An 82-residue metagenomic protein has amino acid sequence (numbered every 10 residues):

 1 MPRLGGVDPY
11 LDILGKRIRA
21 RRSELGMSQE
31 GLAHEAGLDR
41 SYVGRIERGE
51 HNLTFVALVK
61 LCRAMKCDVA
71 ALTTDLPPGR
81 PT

Functional and structural regions predicted by a protein language model:
P2, R63, T73-T82: Short, charged recognition helix plus adjacent turn of helix-turn-helix-like nucleic-acid-binding domains
P2-E24: A short, Lys/Arg-rich alpha-helix, primarily the initiator
K16, R40, F55-V59: Short alpha-helical elements of helix-turn-helix
K16-E35, K60: Short basic helix-loop element that most often maps to the first helix and adjoining turn of HTH DNA-binding modules
I18, L32-A33, V43-I46, L72: Conserved hydrophobic/aromatic packing and binding residues within compact polymer-binding modules
G37-L53: Recognition helix of helix-turn-helix/homeodomain-like DNA-binding domains that insert into the DNA major groove
T54-A71: DNA major-groove recognition helix of helix-turn-helix/homeodomain DNA-binding modules
